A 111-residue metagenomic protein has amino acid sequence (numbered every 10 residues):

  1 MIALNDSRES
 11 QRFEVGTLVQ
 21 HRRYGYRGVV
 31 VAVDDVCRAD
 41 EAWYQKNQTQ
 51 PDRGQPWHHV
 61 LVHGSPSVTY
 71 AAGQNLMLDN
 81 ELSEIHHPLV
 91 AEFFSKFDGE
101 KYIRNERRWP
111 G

Functional and structural regions predicted by a protein language model:
M1-L18, R23-R27, D34-C37, R107-G111: Mixed-charge, Lys/Arg-rich low-complexity intrinsically disordered regions
V31-A32, E41: Short, glycine/acidic-enriched capping/hinge loops at junctions between secondary-structure elements
A32-D35, G64: A short beta-strand motif that forms part of the nucleic acid-binding face of small beta-barrel RNA-binding folds
C37-K46: Short, solvent-exposed secondary-structure boundary/capping segments
T49: Phosphate-recognition beta-domain surfaces
R53-G111: Intrinsically disordered, low-complexity, charged/polar segments
